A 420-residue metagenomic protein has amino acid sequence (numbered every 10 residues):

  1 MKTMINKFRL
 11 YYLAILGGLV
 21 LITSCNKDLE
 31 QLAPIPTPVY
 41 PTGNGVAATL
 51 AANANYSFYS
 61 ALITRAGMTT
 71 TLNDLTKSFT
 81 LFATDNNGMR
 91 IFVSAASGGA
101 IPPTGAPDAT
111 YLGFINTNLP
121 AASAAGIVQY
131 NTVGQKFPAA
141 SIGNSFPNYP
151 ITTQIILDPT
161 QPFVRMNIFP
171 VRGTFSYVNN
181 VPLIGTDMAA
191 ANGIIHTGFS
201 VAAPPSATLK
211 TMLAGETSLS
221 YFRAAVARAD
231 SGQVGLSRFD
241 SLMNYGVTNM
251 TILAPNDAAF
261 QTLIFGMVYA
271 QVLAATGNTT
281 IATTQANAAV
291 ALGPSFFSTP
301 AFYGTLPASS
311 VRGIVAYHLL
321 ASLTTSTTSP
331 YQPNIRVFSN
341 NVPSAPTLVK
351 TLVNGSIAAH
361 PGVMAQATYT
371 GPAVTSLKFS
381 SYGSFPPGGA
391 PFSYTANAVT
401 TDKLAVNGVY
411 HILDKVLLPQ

Functional and structural regions predicted by a protein language model:
K2-F8, C25-Q420: Mature, structured domains of secreted/extracytosolic soluble proteins
R9-I15: Sec-dependent signal peptide recognition, specifically the positively charged N-region followed immediately by
V20-S24: C-terminal motif of bacterial Sec signal peptides marking the signal peptidase cleavage site
